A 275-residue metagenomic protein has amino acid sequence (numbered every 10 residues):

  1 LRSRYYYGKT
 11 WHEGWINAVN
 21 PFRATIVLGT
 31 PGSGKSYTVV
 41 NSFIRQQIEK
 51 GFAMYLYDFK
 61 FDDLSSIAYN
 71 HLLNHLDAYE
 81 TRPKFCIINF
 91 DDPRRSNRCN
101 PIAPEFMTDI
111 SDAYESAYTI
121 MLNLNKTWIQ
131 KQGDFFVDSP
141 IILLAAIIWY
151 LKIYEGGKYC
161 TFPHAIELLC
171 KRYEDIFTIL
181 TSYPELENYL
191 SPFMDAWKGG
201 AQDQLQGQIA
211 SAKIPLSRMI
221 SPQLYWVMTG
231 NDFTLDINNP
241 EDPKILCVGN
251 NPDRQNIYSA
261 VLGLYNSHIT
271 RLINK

Functional and structural regions predicted by a protein language model:
L1-Y5: Charged, amphipathic alpha-helical linker segments immediately N-terminal to NTP-binding catalytic cores
K9, I16-K275: P-loop NTPase motor domains
